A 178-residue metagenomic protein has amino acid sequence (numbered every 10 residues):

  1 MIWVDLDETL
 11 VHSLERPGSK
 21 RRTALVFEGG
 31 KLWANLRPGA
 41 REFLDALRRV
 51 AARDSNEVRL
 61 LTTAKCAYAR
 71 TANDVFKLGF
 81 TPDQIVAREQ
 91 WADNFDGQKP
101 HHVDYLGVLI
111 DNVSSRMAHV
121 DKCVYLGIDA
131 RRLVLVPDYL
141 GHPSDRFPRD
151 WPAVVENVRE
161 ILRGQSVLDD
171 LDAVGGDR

Functional and structural regions predicted by a protein language model:
M1-F95: Alpha-helical substrate-recognition element adjacent to the catalytic core
K65-R178: C-terminal cap/substrate-recognition subdomain and adjoining C-terminal extension of metal-dependent phosphatase-like
